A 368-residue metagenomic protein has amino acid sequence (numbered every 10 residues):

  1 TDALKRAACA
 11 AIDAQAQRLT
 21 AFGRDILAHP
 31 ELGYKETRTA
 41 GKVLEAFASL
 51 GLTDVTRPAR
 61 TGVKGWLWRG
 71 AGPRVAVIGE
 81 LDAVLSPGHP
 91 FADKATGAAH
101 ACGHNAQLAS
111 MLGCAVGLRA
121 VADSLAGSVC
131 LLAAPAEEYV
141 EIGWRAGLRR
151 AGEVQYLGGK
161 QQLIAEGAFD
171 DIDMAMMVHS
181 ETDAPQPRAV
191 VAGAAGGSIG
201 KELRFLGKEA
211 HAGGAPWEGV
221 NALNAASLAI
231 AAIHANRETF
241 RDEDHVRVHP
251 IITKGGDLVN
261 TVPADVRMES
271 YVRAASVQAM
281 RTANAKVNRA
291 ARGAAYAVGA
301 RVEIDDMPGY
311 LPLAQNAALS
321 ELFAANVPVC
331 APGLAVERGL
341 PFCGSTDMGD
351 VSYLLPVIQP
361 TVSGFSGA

Functional and structural regions predicted by a protein language model:
D2-A101, N105-C130, P135: Acidic/His- and Gly-rich active-site-bordering loop/insert found across diverse amide/peptide-bond hydrolases
A3, N224-A368: Metal-dependent amide/peptide-bond hydrolase catalytic core, centered on the "pita-bread" metallohydrolase fold
I12, A16-L19, G23, P30 (+11 more regions): Structural signal for hydrophobic packing residues in well-ordered secondary-structure cores of soluble enzyme domains
A14-Q17, Y34, R38, K42 (+15 more regions): Conserved active-site and cofactor/substrate-binding residues in soluble primary-metabolism enzymes
K64, S86-A99, N105-A106, L118 (+3 more regions): Histidine/acidic-residue-rich, glycine-tolerant segments that coordinate divalent metal ions
A76-I78, K201-L206, I358-S363: Non-cysteine beta-strand/loop elements that form the S-adenosyl-L-methionine
